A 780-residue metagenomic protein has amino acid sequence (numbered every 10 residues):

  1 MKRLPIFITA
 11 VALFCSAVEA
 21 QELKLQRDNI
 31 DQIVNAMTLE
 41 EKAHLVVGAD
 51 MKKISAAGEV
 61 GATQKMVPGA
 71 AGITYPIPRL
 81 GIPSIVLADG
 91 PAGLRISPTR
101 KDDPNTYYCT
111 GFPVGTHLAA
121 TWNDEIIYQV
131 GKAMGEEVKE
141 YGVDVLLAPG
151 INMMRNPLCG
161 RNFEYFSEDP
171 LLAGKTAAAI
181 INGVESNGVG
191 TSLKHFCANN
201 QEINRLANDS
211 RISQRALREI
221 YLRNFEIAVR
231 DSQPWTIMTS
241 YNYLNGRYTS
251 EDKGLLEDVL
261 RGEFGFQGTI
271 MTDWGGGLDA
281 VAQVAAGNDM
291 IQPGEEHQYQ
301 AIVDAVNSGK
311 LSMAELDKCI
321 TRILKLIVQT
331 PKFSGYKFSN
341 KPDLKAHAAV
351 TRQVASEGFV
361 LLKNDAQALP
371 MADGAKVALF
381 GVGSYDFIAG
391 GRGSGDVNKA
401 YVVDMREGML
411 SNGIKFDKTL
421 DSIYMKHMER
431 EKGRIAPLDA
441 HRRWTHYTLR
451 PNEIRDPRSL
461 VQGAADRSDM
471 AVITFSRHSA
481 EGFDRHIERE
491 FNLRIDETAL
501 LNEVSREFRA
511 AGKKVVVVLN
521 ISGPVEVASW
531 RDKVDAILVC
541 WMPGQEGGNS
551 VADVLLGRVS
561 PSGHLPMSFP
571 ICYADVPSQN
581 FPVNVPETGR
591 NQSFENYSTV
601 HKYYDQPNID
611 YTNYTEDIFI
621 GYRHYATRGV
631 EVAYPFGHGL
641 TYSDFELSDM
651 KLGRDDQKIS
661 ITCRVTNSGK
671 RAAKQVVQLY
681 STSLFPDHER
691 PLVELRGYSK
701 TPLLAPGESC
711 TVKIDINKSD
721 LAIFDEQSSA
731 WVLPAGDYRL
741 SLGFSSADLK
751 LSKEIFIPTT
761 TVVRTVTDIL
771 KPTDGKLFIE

Functional and structural regions predicted by a protein language model:
M1-L23: Bacterial Sec-dependent N-terminal signal peptides
C15, A20-I723, V732-L742, S746 (+1 more regions): Glycoside hydrolase catalytic-domain context in secreted enzymes
E726-S728: Short beta-alpha junctions and helix-cap segments that line functional grooves
G743, I755-T760: Extracellular polysaccharide-targeting segments
D748-K753: Extracellular and select intracellular beta-sandwich modules with Ser/Thr-enriched, small-residue motifs on
T759-D774: Low-complexity, Pro/Ser/Thr- and charge-rich linker/hinge segments at domain boundaries
